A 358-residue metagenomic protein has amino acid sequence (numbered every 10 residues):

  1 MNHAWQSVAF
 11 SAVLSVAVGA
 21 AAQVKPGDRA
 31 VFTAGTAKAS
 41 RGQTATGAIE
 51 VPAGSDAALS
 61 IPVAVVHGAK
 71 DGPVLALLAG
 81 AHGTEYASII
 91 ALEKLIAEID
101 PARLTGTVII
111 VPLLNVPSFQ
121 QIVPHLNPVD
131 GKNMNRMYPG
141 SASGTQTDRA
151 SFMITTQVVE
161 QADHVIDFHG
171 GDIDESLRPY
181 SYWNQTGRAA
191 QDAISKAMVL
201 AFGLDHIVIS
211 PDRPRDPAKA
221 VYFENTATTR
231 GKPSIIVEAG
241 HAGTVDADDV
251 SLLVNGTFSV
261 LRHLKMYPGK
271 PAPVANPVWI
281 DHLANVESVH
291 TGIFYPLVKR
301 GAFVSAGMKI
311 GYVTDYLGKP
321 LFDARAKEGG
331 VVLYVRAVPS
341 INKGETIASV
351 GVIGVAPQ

Functional and structural regions predicted by a protein language model:
H3-W5, A21-Q358: Structured catalytic-domain cores with a bias toward divalent-metal coordination
W5-V13: Sec-dependent signal peptide hydrophobic core
